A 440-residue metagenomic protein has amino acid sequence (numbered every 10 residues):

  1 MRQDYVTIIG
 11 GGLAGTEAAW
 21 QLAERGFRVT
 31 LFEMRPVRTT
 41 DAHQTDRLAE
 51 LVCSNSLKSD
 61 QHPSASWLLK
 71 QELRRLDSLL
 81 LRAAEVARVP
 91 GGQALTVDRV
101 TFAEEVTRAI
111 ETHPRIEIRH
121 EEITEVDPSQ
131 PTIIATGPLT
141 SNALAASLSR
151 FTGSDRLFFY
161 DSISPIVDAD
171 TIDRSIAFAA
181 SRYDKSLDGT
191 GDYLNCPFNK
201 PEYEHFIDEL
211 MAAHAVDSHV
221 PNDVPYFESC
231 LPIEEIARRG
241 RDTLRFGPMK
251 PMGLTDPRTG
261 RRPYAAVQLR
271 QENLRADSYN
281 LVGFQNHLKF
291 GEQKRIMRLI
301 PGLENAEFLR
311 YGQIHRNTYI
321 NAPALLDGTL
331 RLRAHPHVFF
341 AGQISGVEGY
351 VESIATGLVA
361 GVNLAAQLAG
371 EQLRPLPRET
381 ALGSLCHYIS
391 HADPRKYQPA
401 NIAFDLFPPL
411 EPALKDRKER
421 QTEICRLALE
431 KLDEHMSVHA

Functional and structural regions predicted by a protein language model:
R2-A14: Beta1/beta-strand and adjacent pyrophosphate-binding region of the FAD-binding site in flavoprotein oxidoreductases
L13, H43, S64, L68 (+13 more regions): Conserved active-site and cofactor/substrate-binding residues in soluble primary-metabolism enzymes
W20-R82, R378-I389: N-terminal FAD cofactor-binding segment of flavoenzymes
L68-E72, L76-E117: N-terminal Rossmann-like dinucleotide/flavin-binding domain of flavoprotein oxidoreductases that bind FAD/FMN
A109-R295: Predominantly flavin-linked oxidoreductase catalytic cores and closely associated redox partners
L281-V347, I354-T356, R374-H391, P399-N401: A glycine-rich dinucleotide-binding beta-alpha-beta segment and adjacent secondary-structure elements that constitute
S353-P375: Internal hydrophobic alpha-helix adjacent to the cofactor/substrate pocket in enzyme cavities
A400-A440: C-terminal auxiliary extensions adjacent to catalytic cores
